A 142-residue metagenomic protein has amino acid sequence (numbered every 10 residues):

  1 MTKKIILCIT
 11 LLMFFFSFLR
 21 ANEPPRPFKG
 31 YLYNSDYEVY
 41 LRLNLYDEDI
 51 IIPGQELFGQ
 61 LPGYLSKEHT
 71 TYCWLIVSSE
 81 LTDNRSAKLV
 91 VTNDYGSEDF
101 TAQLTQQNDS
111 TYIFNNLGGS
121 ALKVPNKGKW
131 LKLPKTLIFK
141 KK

Functional and structural regions predicted by a protein language model:
M1-P25: Bacterial Sec-dependent N-terminal signal peptides
N22-N44, P134-K141: Tryptophan-anchored aromatic micro-motifs
P27-L32, E56-F58, A87: Long beta-sheet-rich domains in secretory-pathway and surface-associated proteins
N34, I52, G63, A87-V91 (+1 more regions): Short hydrophobic/aromatic-rich beta-strand segments that constitute the beta-sheet cores of beta-sandwich/beta-barrel
V39-S78, L117: N-terminal glycine/threonine-rich, aromatic-flanked beta-hairpin/loop signature
E48, Y95-S97, G119-L122: Short, surface-exposed beta-strand-loop junctions and turns on beta-sheet-rich folds
Q60-N108: Contiguous, well-ordered beta-strand patches that form the walls/edges of small beta-barrel/beta-sandwich domains
N116-K142: C-terminal partner/receptor-binding element of secreted or periplasmic proteins
